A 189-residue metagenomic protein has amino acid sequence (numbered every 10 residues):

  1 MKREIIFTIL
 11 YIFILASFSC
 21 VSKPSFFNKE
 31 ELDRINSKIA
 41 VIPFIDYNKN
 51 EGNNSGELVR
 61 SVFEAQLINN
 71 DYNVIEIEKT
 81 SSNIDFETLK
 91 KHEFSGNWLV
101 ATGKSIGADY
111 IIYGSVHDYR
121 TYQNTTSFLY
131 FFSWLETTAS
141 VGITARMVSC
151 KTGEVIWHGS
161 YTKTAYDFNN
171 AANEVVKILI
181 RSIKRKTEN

Functional and structural regions predicted by a protein language model:
M1-I9: Bacterial N-terminal signal peptides that target proteins for export
T8-S17: Bacterial N-terminal signal peptides
C20-A40, D71, S105-I106, H117-N124 (+1 more regions): C-terminal/domain-edge helix-coil "capping" segments
C20-S22, N53-R60, A101-T102, Y130-T138: Short, mixed-charge, low-aromatic patches
I35-P43, Y47-H117, C150, E154-H158 (+1 more regions): N-terminal segment of the mature soluble domain
T125-L129: Outer-membrane beta-barrel translocator domains and adjoining extracellular loop/strand segments of Gram-negative
